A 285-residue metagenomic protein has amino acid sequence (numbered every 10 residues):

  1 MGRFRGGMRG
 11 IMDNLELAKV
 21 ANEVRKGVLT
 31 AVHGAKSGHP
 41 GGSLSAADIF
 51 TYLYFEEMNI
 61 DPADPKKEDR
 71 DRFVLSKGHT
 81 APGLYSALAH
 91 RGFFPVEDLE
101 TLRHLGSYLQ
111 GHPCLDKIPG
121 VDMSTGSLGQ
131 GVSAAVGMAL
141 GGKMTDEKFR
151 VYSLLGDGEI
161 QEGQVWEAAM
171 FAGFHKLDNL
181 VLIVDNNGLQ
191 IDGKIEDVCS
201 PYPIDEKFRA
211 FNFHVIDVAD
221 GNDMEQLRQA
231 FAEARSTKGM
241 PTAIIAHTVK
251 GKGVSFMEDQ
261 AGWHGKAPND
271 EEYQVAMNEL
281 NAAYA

Functional and structural regions predicted by a protein language model:
M1-I11: Short, Lys/Arg-enriched N-terminal segments with co-localized hydrophobic residues within the first ~10-30 amino acids
D13, K19-N22, A46: Flexible, compositionally biased loop and terminal segments
A21-S37, D185-N187: N-terminal capping segment at the start of a domain
V28-V32, S43-F174: Cofactor-binding active-site loop characterized by glycine-rich and histidine/acidic residues
H79-T80, L84, N187-G188, T248-G251: Glycine-rich beta-alpha junction loops
R91, V198, E258-G262: Short secondary-structure boundary/capping segments
G120, S124-S127, V132-S236: Thiamine diphosphate
F213, M224, R228-A285: Glycine/aspartate-rich loop-and-adjacent alpha/beta segment that forms the canonical ThDP
